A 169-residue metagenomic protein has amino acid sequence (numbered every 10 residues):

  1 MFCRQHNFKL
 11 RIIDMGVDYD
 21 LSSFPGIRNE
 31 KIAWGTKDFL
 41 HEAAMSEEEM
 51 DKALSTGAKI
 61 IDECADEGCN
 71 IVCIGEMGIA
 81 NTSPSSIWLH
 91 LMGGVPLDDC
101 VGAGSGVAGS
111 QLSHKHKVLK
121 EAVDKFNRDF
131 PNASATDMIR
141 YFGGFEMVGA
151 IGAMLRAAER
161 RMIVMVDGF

Functional and structural regions predicted by a protein language model:
M1-F169: N-terminal loops that bind phosphate or other acidic moieties and the adjacent beta-alpha structural core
